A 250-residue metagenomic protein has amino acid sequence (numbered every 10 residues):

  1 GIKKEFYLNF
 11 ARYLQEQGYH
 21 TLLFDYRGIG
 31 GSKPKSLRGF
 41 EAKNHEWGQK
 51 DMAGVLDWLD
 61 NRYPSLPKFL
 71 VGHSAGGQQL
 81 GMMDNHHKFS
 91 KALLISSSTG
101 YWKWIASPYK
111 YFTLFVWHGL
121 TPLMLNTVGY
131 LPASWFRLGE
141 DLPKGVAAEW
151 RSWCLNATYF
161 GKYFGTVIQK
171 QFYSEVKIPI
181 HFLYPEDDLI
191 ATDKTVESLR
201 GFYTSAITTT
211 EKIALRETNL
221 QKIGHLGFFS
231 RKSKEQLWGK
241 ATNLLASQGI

Functional and structural regions predicted by a protein language model:
K4-L37: Conserved alpha/beta-hydrolase
E41-R62: Alpha/beta-hydrolase active-site loop
R62-S74: Alpha/beta-hydrolase fold nucleophile elbow
V71-T158: Alpha/beta-hydrolase-fold enzymes
W153-F172: Active-site nucleophile elbow and catalytic-triad environment of alpha/beta-hydrolase enzymes
V176, F182-Y184: Short beta-strand/loop motif that positions the catalytic acidic residue of the alpha/beta-hydrolase fold
I178, A191-F202: Short alpha-helix in the alpha/beta-hydrolase fold that links the catalytic acid
T209-I250: Catalytic active-site module of serine/aspartate enzymes centered on a nucleophile-bearing elbow/loop
